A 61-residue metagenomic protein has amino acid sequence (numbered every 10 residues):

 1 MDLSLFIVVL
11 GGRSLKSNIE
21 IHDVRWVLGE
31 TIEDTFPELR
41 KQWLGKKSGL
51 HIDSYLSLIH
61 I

Functional and structural regions predicted by a protein language model:
M1-D23: Short aromatic-glycine-(Arg/Gly/Cys) micro-motifs in beta-strand/loop hairpins
S17-I21, R25-D53: Extended intrinsically disordered, low-complexity coil regions enriched in Ser, Thr, Gly, Ala and often Pro
I59-I61: Conserved small/polar residues in nucleotide/adenosyl-binding loops
